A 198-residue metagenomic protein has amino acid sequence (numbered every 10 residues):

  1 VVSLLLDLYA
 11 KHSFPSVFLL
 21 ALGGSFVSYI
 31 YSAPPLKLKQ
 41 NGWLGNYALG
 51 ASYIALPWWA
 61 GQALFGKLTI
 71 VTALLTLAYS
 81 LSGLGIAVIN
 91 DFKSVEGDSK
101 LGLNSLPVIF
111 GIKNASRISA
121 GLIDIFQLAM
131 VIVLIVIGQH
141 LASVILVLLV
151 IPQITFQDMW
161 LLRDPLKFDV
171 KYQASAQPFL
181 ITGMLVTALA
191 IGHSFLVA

Functional and structural regions predicted by a protein language model:
V1-A198: Multi-pass alpha-helical membrane architecture of UbiA-family and related isoprenoid/lipid prenyltransferases
